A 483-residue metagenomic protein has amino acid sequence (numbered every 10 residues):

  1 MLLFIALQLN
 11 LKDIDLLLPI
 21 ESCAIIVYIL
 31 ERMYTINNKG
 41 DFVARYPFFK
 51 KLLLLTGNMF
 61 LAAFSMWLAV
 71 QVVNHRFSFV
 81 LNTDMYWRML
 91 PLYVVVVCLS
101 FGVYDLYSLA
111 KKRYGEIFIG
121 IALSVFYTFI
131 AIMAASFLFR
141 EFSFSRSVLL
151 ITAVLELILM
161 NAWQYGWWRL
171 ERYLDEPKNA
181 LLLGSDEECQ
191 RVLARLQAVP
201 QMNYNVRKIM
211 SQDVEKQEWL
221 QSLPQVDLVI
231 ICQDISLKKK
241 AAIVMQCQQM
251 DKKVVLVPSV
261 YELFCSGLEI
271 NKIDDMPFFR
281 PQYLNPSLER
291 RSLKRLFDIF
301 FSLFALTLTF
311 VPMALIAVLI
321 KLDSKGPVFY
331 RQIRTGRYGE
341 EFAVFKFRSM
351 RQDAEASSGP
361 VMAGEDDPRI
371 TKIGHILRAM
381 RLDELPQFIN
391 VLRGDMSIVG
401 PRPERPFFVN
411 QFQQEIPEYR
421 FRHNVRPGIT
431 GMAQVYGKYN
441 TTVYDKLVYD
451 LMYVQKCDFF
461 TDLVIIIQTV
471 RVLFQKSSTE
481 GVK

Functional and structural regions predicted by a protein language model:
M1-F4, D15-L61, R113, Y165-F310 (+1 more regions): N-terminal hydrophobic signal-anchor/signal peptide
L2-Y173, F474: Signature of alpha-helical transmembrane segments in polytopic membrane proteins
F142, E187-V214, F345-P368, K372: Acidic, Ser/Thr-rich low-complexity segments on the non-lumenal side of membrane proteins
Y165, R169, Y173, A317-K321 (+1 more regions): Membrane-spanning helices that line or support transport/gating and their immediate boundary helices in channels
Y261-E262, L268-I270, Y330-R369, T430-V448: Short, glycine-rich, amphipathic interfacial segments at transmembrane boundaries or analogous
R290-D353, N390, F459, I465-K483: A hydrophobic, helix-centered structural microdomain
A363-R426, I465-L473: A short, structured surface patch at a secondary-structure boundary
R393, F407, E418-K483: C-terminal terminal-structure detector
